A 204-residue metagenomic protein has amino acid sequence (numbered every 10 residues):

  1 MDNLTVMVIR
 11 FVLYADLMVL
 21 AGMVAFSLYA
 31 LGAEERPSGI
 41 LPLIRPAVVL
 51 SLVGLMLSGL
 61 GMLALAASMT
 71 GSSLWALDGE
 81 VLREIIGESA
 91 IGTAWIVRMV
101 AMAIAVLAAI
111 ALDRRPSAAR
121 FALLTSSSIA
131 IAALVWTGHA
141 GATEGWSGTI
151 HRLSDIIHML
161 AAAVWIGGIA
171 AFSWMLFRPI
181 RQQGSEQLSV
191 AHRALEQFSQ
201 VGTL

Functional and structural regions predicted by a protein language model:
M1-L204: Polytopic transmembrane helical bundles with strong interfacial aromatic enrichment
